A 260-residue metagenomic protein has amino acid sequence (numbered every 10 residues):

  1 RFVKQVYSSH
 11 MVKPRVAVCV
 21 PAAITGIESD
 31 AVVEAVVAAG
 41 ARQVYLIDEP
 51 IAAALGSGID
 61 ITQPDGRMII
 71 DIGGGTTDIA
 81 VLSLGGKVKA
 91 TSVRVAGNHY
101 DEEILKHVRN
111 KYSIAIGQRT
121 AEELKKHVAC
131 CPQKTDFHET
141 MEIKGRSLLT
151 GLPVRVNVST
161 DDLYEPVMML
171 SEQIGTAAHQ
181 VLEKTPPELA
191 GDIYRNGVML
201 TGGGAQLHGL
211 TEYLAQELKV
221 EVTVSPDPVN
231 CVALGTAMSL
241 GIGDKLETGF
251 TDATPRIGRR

Functional and structural regions predicted by a protein language model:
R1-I72, V81-V198, A205-R260: Nucleotide/phosphate-binding catalytic cleft detector across ATP-hydrolyzing and phosphate-transferring enzymes
G74-T76: Short acidic, Gly/Ser-rich segments with clustered Asp/Glu that frequently serve as metal-coordination loops in enzyme
